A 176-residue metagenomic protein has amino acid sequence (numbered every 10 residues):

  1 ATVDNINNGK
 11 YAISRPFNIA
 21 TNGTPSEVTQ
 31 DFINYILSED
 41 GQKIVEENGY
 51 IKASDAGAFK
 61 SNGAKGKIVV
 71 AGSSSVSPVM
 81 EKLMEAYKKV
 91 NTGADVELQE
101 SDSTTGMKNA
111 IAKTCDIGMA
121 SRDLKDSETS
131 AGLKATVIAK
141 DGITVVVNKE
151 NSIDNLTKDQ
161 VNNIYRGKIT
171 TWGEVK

Functional and structural regions predicted by a protein language model:
A1-K176: Exported/periplasmic ABC-transporter solute-binding proteins
